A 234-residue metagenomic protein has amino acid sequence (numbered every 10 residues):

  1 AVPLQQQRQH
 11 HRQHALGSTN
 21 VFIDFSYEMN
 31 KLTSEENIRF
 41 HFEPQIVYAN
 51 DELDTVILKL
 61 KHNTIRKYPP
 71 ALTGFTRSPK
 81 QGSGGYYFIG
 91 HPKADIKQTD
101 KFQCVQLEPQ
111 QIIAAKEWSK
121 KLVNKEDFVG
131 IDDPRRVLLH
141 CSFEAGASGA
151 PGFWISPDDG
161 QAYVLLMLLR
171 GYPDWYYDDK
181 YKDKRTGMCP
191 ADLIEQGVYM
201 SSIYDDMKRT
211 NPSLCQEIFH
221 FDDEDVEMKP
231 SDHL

Functional and structural regions predicted by a protein language model:
A1-V21, S78, D159-M167, P173-D179 (+1 more regions): Classical protein tyrosine phosphatase
V2-H140, A145: Serine endopeptidase catalytic core focused on the charge-relay Asp
M29, K67, K93-D95, L169-L234: C-terminal cap/linker of serine protease catalytic domains
F75, Q103-V105, W154-S156, Y181-G187: General N-terminal targeting signals
P79-K80, E108, A150, A162 (+3 more regions): Short, solvent-exposed coil/turn linker segments
L122, D127-V129, C141-L169: Catalytic nucleophile loop of clan PA
R135, I155, R170-D174: Active-site-proximal C-terminal subdomain of hydrolase catalytic domains
